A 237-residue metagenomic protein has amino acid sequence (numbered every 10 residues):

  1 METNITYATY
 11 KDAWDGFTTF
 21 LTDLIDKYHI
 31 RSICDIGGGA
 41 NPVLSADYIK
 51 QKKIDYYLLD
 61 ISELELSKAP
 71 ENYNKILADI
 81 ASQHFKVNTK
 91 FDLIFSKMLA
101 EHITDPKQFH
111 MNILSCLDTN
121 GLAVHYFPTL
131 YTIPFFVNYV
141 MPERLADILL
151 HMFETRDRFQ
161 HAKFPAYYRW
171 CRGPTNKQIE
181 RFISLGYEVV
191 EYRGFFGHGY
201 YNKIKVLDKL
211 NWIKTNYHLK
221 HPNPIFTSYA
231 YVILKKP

Functional and structural regions predicted by a protein language model:
M1-T89, L93, H110, T227-Y231: Conserved N-terminal segment of class I S-adenosyl-L-methionine
R31, N120-G121: Surface-exposed loop/turn positions
G39-V43, S62-L64, A81, A100 (+2 more regions): Short, solvent-exposed loop/turn segments at secondary-structure junctions
I54, Y73, G121, Y187-E188: A structural micro-motif
L93-T104: A short SAM/SAH-binding and catalytic strip from SAM-dependent methyltransferases
T104-N112, L122-Y231: S-adenosyl-L-methionine-dependent methyltransferase catalytic module, highlighting the catalytic core
L234-P237: Active-site beta-strand termini and strand-to-loop segments that position acidic
